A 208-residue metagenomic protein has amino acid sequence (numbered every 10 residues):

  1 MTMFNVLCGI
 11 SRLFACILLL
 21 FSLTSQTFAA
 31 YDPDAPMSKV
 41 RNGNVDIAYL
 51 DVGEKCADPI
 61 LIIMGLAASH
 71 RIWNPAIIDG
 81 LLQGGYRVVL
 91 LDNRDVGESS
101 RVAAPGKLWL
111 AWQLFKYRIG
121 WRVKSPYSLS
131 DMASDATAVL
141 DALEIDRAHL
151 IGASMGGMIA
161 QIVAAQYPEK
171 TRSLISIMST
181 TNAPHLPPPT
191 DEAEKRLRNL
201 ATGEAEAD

Functional and structural regions predicted by a protein language model:
T2-F14: Bacterial N-terminal signal peptides that target proteins for export
L13-T24: Bacterial N-terminal signal peptides
A30-D46: N-terminal cap/lid segment of alpha/beta-hydrolase-fold proteins
N42-I119: Conserved HGGG/HGGXW glycine-rich cap/lid loop of the alpha/beta-hydrolase fold
M64, A148, G152-S154: Conserved alpha/beta-hydrolase "nucleophile elbow" surrounding the catalytic nucleophile
R118, P126, S130-A148: Conserved acidic catalytic loop of the alpha/beta-hydrolase fold
G157-P168, L174: Short glycine-enriched nucleophile-adjacent loop and the immediately C-terminal alpha-helix near the catalytic center
Q161, L174-E204: Flexible "cap/lid" loop of the alpha/beta hydrolase fold
